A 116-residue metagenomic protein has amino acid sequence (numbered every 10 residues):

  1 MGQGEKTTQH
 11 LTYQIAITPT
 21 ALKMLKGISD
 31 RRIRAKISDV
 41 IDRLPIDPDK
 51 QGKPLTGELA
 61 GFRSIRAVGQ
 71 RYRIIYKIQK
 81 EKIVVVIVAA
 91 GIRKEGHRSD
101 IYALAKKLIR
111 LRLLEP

Functional and structural regions predicted by a protein language model:
M1-V40, L113-P116: Arg/Lys-rich, positively charged N-terminal/basic patches that mediate binding to nucleic acids
G2-T8, K23, Y72, K77-P116: Enriched for short, Lys/Arg-rich terminal
I15, R63, V85: A broad, low-specificity signal marking well-ordered, structured residues that form hydrophobic/aromatic
G27, R43-L44, K77: Conserved catalytic core of Hanks-type protein kinase domains
I28-R32, D47, K82: Residue-level signal for short amphipathic helical patches enriched in basic/charged and nearby hydrophobic residues
I28-R34, G57-L59, A67-Y72, G91-R98: Short, charged helix-to-loop "capping" segments that act as catalytic/coupling loops
I33-V40, Q51, L55, I83 (+1 more regions): Amphipathic alpha-helical interface surfaces
D42-A67: A short, surface-exposed loop/turn module that caps and links secondary-structure elements
